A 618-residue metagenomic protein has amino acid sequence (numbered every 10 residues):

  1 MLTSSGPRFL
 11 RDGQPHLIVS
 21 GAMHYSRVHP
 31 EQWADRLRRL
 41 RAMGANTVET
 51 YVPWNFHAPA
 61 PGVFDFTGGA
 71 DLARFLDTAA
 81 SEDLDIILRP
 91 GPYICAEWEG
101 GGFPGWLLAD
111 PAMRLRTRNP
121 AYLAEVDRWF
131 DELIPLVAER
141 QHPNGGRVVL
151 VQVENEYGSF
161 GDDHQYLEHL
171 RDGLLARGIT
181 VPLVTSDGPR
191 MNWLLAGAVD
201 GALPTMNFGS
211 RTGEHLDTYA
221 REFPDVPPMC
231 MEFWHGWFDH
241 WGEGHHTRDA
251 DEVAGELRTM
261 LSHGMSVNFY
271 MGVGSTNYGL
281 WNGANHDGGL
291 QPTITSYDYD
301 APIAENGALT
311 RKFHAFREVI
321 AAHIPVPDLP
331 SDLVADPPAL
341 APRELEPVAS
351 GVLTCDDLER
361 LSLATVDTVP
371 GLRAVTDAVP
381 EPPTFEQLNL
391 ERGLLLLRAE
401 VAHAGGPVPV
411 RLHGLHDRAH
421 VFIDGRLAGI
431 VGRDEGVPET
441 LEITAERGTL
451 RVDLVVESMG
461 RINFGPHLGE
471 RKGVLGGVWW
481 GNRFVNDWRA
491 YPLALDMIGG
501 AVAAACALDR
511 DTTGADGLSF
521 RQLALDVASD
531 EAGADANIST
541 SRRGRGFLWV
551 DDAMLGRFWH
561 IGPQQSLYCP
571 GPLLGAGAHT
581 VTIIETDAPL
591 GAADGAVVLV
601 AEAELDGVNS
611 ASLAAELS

Functional and structural regions predicted by a protein language model:
M1-T47: N-terminal carbohydrate-binding accessory modules
I18-P30, P53-L72, L108-R128, Q152-D163 (+4 more regions): The substrate-binding groove and active-site-proximal loops of carbohydrate-active enzymes, especially glycoside
W33-E99, R171-A176: Aromatic-lined substrate-binding rim segments of carbohydrate-active enzymes
G62-G68, S81, P92-T117, L167 (+3 more regions): Aromatic- and acidic-residue-enriched segments that line the glycan-binding/catalytic groove of carbohydrate-active
Y122-V199: Active-site neighborhood of glycoside hydrolase catalytic domains
A176-R177, N207-A304, A308-A315, V319: Catalytic-core region of carbohydrate-active enzymes that cleave or remodel glycosidic bonds
P407-F422, V452, L525-D551, F558-W559 (+1 more regions): Aromatic-lined ligand-binding clefts that engage carbohydrates, nucleic acids, or primary amines
E457-Y491, A588-S618: Glycine/proline-rich low-complexity spacer/linker segments in large multi-domain proteins
